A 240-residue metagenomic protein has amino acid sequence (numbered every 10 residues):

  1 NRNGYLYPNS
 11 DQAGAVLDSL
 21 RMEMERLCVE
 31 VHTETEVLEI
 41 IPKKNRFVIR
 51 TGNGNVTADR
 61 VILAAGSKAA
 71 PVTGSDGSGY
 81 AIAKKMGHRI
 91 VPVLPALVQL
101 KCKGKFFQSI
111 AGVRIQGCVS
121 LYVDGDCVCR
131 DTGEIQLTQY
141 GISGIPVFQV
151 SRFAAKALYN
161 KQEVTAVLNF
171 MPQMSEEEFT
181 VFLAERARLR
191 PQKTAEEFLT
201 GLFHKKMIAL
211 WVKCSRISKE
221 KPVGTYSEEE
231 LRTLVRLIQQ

Functional and structural regions predicted by a protein language model:
N1-R60: Feature captures the FAD/FMN-dependent oxidoreductase FAD-binding
R2-R21, M86, I90-I110: Rossmann-like dinucleotide-binding cores of NAD(P)H-dependent redox enzymes
S10, G14, D18, N55 (+9 more regions): Electropositive phosphate-/nucleotide-binding environments in soluble metabolic enzymes
V31-T33, L63, I90-V93: General beta-strand structural signal in soluble alpha/beta enzymes
T33, A209-Q240: A glycine-rich dinucleotide-binding beta-alpha-beta segment and adjacent secondary-structure elements that constitute
V37-L38, N55-G74, A83-K84, I135-T138: Short hydrophobic core segments
R89-P92, V98-P222: An anion/pyrophosphate-binding glycine-rich loop and adjacent beta-alpha core in soluble alpha-beta enzymes
